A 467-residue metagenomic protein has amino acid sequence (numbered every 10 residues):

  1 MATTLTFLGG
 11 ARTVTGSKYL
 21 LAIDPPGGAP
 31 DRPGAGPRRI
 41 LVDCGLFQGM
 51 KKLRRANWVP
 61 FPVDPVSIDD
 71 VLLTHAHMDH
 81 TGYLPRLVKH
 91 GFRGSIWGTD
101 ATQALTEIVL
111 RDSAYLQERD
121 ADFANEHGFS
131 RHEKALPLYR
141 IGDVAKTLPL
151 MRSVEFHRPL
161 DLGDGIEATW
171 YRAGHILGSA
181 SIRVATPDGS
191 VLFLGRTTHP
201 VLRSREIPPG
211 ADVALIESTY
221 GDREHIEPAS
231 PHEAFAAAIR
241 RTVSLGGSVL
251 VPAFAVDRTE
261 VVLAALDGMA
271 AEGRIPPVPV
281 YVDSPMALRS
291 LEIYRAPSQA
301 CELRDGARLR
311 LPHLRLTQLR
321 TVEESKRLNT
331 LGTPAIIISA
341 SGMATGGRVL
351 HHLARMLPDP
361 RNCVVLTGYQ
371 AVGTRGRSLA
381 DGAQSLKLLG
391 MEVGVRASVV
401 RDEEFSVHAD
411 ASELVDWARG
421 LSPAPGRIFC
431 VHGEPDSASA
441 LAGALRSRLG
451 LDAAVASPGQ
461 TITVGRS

Functional and structural regions predicted by a protein language model:
A2-L72, T81, V88-V261, D267-R274: His/Asp/Glu-rich metal-coordinating catalytic cores of metallo-dependent phosphodiesterases/hydrolases acting on
P65, H90-G91, I207-G210, R274-I275 (+3 more regions): Short, conserved loop/helix-junction motifs that constitute active-site signature segments in enzyme catalytic cores
D69, D212, A335, N362 (+1 more regions): Conserved acidic residues
S95-T102, N125-E126, L215, P276-R289 (+2 more regions): Short internal beta-strands
T197, I226-H232, H313-E324, M343-T345 (+2 more regions): A general structural motif
F235-G373, K387, S447: Hard-cation-handling environments
K387-A418: Generic long, charged, amphipathic alpha-helical segments
L414-R448: C-terminal structured "cap/appendage" subdomains that terminate the fold
